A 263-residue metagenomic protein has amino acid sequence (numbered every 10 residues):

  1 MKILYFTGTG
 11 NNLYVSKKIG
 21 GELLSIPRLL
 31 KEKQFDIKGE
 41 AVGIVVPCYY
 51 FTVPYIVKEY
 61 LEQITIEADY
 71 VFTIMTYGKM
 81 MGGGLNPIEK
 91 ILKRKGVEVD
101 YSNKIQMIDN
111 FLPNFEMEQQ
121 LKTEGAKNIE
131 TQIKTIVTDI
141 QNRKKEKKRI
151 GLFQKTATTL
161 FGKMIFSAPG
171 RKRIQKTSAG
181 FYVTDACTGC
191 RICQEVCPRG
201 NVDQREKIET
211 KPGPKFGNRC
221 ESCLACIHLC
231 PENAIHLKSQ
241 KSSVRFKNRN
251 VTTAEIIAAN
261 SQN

Functional and structural regions predicted by a protein language model:
K2-I3, T7-V15, G20-V46, Y50-R171 (+2 more regions): FMN-binding flavodoxin-like domain, especially the glycine-rich phosphate-binding loop
E118-L121, Q175, A179, P212: Short amphipathic alpha-helical segments at helix-loop
T156-E195: A mid-sequence, solvent-exposed acidic-amphipathic segment
Y182-V183, T188, I192-E221, A225-S243: Iron-sulfur cluster-binding cysteine motifs and their immediate structural context in ferredoxin-like electron-transfer
